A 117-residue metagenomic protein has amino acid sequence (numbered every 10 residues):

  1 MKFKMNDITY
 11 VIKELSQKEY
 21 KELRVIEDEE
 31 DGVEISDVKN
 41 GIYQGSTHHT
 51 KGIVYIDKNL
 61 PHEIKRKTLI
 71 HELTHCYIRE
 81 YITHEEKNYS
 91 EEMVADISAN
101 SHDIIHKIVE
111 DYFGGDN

Functional and structural regions predicted by a protein language model:
M1-I64, C76-E80, K87-E91, N100 (+1 more regions): Active-site scaffold of zinc-dependent metalloenzymes
I64-E72: Short alpha-helical catalytic segment bearing the HExxH-like zincin motif of zinc-dependent metalloproteases
V109-N117: Long, well-structured alpha-helical subdomains associated with metal-dependent extracellular/ecto-lumenal hydrolases
